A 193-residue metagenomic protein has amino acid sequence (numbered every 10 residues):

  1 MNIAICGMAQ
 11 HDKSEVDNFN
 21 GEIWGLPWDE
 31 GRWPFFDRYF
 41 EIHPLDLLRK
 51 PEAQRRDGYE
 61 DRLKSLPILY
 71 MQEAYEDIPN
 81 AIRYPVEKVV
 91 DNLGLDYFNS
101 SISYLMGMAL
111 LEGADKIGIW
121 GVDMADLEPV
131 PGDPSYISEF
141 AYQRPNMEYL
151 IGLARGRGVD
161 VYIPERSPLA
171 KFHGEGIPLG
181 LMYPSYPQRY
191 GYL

Functional and structural regions predicted by a protein language model:
M1-L193: Metal-ion/cofactor- or nucleotide/acyl-coenzyme-handling active-site neighborhoods
